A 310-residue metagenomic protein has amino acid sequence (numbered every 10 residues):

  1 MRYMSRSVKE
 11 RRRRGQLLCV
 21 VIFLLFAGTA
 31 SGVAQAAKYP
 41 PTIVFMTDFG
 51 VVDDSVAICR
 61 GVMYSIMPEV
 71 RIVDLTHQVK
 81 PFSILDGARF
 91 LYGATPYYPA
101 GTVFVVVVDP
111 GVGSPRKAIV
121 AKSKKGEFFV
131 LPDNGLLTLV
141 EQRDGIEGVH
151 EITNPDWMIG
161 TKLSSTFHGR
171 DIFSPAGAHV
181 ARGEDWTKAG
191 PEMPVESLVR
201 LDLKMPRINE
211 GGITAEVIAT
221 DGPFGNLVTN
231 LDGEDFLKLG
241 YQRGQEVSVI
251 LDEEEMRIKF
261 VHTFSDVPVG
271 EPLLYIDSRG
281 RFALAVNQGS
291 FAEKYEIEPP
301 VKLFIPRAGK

Functional and structural regions predicted by a protein language model:
M1-R13: N-terminal secretory signal peptides that target proteins for export/translocation
L18-T29: Bacterial N-terminal signal peptides
G32-A36: Boundary at the C-terminal end of the N-terminal hydrophobic targeting segment
P40-T42, D54, I66-I72, F82-R89 (+2 more regions): Active-site histidine-anchored catalytic micro-motif
V44-V51, V56: N-terminal signal-anchor module of multipass membrane proteins
S55-M63: Short, solvent-exposed amphipathic alpha-helices that sit in or adjacent to ligand/effector-binding or catalytic
K162-D235, L239-Y241: Anionic-ligand-binding alpha/beta catalytic cores of soluble enzymes and soluble regulatory domains that recognize
V228-K294: A conserved acidic, glycine/proline-rich C-terminal tail/linker
